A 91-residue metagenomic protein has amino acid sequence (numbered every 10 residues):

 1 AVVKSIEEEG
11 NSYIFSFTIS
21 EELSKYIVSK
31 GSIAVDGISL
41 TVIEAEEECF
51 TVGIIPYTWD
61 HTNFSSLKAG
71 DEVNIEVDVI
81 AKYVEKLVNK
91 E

Functional and structural regions predicted by a protein language model:
A1-E91: Conserved loop->alpha-helix
